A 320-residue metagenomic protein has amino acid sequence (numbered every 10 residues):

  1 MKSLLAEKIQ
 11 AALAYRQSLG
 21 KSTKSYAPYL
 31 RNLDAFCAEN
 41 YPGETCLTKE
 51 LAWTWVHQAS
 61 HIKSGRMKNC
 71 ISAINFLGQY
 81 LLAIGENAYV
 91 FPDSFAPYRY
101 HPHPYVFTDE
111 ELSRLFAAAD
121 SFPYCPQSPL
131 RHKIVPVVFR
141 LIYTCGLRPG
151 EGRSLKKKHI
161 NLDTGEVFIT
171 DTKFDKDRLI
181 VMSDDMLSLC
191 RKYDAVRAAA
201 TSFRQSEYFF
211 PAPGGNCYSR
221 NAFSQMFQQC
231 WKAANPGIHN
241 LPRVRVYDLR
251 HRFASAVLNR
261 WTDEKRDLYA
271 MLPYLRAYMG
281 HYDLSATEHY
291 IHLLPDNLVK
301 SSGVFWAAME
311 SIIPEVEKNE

Functional and structural regions predicted by a protein language model:
M1-E320: Conserved catalytic core of the tyrosine transesterase superfamily
